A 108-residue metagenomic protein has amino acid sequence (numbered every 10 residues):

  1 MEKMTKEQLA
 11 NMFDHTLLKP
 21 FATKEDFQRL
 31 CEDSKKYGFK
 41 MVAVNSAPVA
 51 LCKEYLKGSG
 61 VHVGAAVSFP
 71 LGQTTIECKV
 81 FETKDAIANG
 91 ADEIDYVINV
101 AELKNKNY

Functional and structural regions predicted by a protein language model:
M4-P20, E25-S34: Generic N-terminal amphipathic, Lys/Arg-enriched alpha-helix
L9-L17, V42-V44, H62-V67, I94-Y96: Hydrophobic faces of well-ordered beta-strands that scaffold small-molecule active sites in alpha/beta enzyme cores
D14, C52, A86: Conserved, mostly hydrophobic/aromatic
K24-E25, V44-H62, T74-C78, A101-Y108: Active-site-adjacent beta->alpha loops and helix N-cap segments on the catalytic face of soluble alpha/beta enzymes
F27, C31, V49-A50, T83-K84: Generic structural signal for well-ordered alpha-helices, preferentially at hydrophobic/aromatic core positions
K35-V42: Short active-site oxyanion
V63-N105: Glycine/small-residue-rich loop that forms an oxyanion/phosphate-binding "nest" at active or ligand-binding sites
